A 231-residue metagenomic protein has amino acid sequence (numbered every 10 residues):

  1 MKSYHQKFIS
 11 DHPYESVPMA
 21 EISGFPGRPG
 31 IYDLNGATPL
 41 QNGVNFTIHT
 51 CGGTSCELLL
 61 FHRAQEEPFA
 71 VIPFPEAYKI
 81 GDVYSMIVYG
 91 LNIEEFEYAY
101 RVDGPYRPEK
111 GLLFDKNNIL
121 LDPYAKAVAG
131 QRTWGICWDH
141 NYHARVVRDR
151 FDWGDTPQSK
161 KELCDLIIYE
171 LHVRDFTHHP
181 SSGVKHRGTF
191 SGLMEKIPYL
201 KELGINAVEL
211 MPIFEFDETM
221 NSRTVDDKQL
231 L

Functional and structural regions predicted by a protein language model:
M1-Q41, A70-V71, Y78-E170, T177-S182: The feature marks proteins involved in alpha-glucan
N42-F46: Structural beta-strand segments of beta-rich domains
I48, Y100, L171, L200 (+1 more regions): Conserved, mostly hydrophobic/aromatic
H49-S55: Short proline/glycine-enriched turn/loop motifs at strand-loop junctions of beta-rich domains
E57-L59, A99: Beta-strand signatures of extracellular beta-sandwich domains
Q65-P73: Surface-exposed loop/edge segments in extracytoplasmic proteins
S182-H186, M220-L231: Aromatic- and acidic-residue-enriched carbohydrate-binding clefts of CAZyme catalytic domains
E195-F214: Catalytic domains of carbohydrate-active enzymes, especially glycoside hydrolases
